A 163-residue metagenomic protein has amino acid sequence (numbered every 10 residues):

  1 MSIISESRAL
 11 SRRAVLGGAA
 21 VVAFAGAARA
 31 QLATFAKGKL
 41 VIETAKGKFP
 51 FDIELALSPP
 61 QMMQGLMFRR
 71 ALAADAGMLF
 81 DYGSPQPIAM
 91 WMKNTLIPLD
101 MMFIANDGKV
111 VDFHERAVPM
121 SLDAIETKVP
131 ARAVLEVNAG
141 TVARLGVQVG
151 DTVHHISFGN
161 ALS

Functional and structural regions predicted by a protein language model:
S2-V22, G26: N-terminal secretory signal peptides and thylakoid transit peptides that target proteins across membranes
Q31-S163: Compact, glycine-rich, soluble single-domain proteins
